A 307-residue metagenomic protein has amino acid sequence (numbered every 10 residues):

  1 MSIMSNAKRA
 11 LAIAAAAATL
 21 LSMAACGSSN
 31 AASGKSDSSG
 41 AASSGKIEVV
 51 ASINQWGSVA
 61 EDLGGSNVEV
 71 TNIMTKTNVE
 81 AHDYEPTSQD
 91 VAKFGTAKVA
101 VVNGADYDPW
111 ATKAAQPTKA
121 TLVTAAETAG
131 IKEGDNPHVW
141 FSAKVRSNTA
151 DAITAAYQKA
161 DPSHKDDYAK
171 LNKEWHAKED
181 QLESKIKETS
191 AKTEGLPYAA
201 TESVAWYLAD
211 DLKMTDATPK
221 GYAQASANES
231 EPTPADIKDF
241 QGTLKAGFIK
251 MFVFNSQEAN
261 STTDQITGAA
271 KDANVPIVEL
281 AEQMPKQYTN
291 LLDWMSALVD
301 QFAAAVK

Functional and structural regions predicted by a protein language model:
S2-K307: Extracytoplasmic metal-acquisition and chelation regions
